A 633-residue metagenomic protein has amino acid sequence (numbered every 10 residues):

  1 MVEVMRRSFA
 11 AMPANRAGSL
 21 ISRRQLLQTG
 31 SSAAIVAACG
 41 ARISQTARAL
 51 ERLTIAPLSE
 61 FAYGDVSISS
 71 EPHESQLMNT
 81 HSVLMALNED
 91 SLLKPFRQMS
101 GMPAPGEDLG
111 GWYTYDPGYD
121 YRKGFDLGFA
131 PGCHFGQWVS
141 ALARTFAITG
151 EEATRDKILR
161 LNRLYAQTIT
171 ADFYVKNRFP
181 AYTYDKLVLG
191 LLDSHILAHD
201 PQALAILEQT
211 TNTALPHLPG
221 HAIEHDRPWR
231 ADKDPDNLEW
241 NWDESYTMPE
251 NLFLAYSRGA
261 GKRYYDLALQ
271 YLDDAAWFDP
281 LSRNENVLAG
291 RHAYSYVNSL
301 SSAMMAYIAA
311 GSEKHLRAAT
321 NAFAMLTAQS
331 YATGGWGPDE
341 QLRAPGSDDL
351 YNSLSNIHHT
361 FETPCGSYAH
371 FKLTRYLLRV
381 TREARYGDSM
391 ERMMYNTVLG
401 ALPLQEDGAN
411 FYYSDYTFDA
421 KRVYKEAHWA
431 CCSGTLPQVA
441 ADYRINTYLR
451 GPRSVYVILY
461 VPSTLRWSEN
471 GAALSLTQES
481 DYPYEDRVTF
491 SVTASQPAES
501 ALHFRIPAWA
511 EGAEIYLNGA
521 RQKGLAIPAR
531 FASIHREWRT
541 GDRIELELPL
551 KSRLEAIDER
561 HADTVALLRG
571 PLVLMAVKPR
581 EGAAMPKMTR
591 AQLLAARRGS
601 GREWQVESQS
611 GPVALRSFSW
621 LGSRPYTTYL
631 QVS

Functional and structural regions predicted by a protein language model:
M1-I21, S32: N-terminal secretory signal peptides
A49-H134, E152-R160, L164-Y174, E208-Q209: Low-complexity, Ser/Thr/Pro/Gly-enriched N-terminal "stalk/linker" regions
H73, G128-A147, F179-H195, W240-Y256 (+3 more regions): Well-ordered alpha-helical segments within folded domains of soluble proteins
T114-P117, G124-G128, G136, F146-Q270: Extended ligand-binding groove/face enriched in aromatic
A268, A319, A384-S491, I527 (+3 more regions): C-terminal beta-rich recognition modules with glycine/proline-rich loops and embedded aromatic residues
I308-A328, I357-Q405: Catalytic-core region of carbohydrate-active enzymes that cleave or remodel glycosidic bonds
Y331-A344, D348-S367: Catalytic cores of eukaryotic secretory-pathway lumenal/extracellular enzymes that build and remodel glycoconjugates
A510-H535, L554-R560: Solvent-exposed beta-strand/loop surfaces of large extracellular or lumenal domains
